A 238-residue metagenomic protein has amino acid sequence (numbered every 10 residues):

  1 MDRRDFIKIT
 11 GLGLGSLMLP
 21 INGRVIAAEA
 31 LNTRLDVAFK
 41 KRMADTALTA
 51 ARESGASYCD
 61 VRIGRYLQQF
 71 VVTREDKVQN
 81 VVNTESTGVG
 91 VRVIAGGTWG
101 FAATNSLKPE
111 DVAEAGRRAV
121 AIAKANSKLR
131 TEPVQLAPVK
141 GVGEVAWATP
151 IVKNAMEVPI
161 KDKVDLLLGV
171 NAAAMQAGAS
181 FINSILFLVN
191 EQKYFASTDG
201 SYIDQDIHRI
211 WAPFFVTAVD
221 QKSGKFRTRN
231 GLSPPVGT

Functional and structural regions predicted by a protein language model:
D2-T238: Active-site bordering "gate/hinge" segments that shape substrate access to catalytic or cofactor-binding pockets
